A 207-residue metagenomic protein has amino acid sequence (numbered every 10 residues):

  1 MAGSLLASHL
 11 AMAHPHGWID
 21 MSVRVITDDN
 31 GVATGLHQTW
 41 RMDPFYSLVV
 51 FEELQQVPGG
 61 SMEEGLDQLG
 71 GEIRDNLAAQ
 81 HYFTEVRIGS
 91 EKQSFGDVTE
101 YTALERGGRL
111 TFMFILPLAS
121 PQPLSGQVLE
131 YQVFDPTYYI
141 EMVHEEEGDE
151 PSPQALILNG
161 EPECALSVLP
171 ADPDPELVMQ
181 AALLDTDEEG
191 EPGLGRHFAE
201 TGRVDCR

Functional and structural regions predicted by a protein language model:
M1-S4: Sec-dependent signal peptide recognition, specifically the positively charged N-region followed immediately by
S8-L10: N-terminal signal peptide c-region/cleavage motif recognized by signal peptidases
P15-L48: Early extracytoplasmic/domain-onset interaction patches
G17-I19, Q80, S125, F198: Residues that act as N-cap/strand-start positions at coil-to-secondary-structure junctions
A33, H81, A199-T201: Sequence-level motif detector for i,i+2 pairs with an aromatic at +2
F45-L124: Structured domain cores in non-transmembrane regions
G89-R207: Mature, soluble, non-transmembrane domains
